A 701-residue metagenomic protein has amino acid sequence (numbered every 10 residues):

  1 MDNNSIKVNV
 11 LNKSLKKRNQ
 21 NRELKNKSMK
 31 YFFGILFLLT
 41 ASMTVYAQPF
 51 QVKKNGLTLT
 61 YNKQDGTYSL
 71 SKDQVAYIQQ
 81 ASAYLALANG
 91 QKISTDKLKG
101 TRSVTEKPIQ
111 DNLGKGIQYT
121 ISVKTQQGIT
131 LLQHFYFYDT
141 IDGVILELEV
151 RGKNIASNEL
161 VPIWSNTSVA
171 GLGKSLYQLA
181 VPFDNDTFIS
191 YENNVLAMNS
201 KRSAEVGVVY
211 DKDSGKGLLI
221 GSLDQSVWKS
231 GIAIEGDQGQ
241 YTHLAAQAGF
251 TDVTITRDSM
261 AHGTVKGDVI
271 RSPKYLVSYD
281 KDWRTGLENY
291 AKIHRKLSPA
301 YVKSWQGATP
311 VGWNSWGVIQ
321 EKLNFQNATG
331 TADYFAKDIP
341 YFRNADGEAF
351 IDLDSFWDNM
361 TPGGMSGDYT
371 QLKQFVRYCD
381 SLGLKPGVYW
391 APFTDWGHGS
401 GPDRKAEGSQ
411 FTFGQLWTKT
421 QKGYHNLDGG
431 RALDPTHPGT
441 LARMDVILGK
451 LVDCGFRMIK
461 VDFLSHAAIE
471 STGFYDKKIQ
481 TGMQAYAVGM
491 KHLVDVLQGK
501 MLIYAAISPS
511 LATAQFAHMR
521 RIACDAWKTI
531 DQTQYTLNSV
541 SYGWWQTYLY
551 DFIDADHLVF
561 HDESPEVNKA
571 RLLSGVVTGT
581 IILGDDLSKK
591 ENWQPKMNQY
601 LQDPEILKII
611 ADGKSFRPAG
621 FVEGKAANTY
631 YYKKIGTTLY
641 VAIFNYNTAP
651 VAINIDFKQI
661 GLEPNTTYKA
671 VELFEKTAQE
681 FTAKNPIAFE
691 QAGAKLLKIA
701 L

Functional and structural regions predicted by a protein language model:
M1-F50: Bacterial Sec-dependent N-terminal signal peptides
P49-T125, H134: Acidic-aromatic substrate-binding/catalytic surfaces of carbohydrate-active enzymes
Q51-K53, T125-Q126, K201-T309: Beta-strand-rich recognition/accessory modules
I129, D139-S200, T648: Acidic (Asp/Glu-rich), glycine- and aromatic
T309-W313, G317-G449, M458-V461, H466-D476: Aromatic-lined carbohydrate-binding/catalytic grooves of carbohydrate-active enzymes
D403-P438, A442, Q484-N592: Glycan-recognition surfaces
G575-T578, L583, F621-E663: Carbohydrate-binding surface patches
E680-L701: C-terminal beta-strand-rich structural cap/linker in extracellular carbohydrate-active enzymes
